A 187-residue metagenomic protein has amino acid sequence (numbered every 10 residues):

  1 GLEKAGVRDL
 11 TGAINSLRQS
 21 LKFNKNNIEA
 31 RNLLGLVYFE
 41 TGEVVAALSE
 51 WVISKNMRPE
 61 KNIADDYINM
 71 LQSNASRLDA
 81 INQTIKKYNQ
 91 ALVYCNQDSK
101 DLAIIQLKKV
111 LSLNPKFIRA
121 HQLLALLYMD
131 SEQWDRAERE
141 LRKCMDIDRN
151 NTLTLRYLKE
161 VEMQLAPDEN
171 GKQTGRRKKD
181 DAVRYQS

Functional and structural regions predicted by a protein language model:
G6, E40, S73-R77, N96 (+2 more regions): Register position in tetratricopeptide repeats
Q19-K22, I53-N56, L111-S112, M145-D146: Conserved structural position within tetratricopeptide repeats
I28-E29, N62-I63, T84, I118-R119 (+1 more regions): Helix-start (N-cap) detector for alpha-helical repeat units in TPR-like alpha-solenoids, especially tetratricopeptide
L71-K86: TPR-adjacent "capping" and linker segments in tetratricopeptide-repeat scaffold/adaptor proteins
